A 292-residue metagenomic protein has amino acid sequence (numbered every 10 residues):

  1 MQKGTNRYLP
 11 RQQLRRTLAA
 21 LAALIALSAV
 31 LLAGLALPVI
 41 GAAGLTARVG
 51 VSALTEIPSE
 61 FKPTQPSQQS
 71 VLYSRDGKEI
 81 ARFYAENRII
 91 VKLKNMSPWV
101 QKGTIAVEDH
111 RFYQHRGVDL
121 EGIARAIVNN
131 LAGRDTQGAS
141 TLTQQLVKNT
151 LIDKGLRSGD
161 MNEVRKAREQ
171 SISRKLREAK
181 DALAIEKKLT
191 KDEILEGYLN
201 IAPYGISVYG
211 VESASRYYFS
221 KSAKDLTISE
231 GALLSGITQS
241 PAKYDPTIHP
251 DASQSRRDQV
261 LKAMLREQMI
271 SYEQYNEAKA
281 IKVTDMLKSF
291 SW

Functional and structural regions predicted by a protein language model:
M1-L72: N-terminal type II signal-anchor transmembrane helix that functions as the membrane-insertion/stop-transfer segment
R16-T17, G44-T55, S59-F61, G77 (+6 more regions): Mixed-charge, polar/low-complexity N-terminal
S52, S59, A132, D181 (+2 more regions): Generic surface-pattern signal
P66-S271: Peptidoglycan glycan-strand catalytic modules in the bacterial/periplasmic cell-wall system
S271-W292: Non-catalytic structural connector segments
